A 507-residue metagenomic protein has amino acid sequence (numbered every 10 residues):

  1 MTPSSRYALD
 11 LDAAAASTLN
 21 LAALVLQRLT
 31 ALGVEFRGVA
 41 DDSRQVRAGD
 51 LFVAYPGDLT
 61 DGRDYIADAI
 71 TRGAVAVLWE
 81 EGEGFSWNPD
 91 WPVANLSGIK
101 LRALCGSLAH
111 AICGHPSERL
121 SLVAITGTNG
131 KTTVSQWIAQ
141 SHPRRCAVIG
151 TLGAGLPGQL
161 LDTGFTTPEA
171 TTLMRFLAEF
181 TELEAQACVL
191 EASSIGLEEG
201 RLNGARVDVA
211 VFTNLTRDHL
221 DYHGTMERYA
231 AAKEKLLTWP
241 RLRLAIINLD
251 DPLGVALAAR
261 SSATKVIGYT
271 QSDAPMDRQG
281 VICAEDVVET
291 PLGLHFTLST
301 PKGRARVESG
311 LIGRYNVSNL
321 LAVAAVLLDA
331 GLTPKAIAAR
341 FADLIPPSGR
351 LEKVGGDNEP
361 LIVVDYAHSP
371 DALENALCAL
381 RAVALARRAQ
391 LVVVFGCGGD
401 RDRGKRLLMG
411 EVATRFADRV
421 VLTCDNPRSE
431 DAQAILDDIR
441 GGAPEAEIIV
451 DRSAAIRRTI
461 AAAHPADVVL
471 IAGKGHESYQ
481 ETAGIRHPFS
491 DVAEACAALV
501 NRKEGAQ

Functional and structural regions predicted by a protein language model:
M1-E35, Q45-L51, G57-A67, A103 (+5 more regions): ATP-dependent carboxylate-amine ligase
G49-Y55, V77, V93, I246: Short hydrophobic/aromatic-rich beta-strand motifs
D61-L96, K100-R102: Feature captures the catalytic cores and cofactor-binding loops of soluble hydro-lyases/lyases that act on carboxylate
V75, D208, D418: Receiver (REC) domain switch/active-site residues of two-component response regulators
W79, S97, G150, A192 (+4 more regions): Short loop/edge segments at beta-strand edges and connector loops that shape dinucleotide/nucleotide cofactor-binding
E83-P89, E198, V207-I362, R440-G442 (+1 more regions): Acidic, Mg2+-coordinating active-site environments of NTP-dependent enzymes
G84-S86, A154-L156, G196-E198, P252-A256 (+4 more regions): Short, active-site-adjacent cap segments at secondary-structure transitions
A103-L249, L253-K265, K503-G505: Phosphate-binding loop of NTP-binding sites
